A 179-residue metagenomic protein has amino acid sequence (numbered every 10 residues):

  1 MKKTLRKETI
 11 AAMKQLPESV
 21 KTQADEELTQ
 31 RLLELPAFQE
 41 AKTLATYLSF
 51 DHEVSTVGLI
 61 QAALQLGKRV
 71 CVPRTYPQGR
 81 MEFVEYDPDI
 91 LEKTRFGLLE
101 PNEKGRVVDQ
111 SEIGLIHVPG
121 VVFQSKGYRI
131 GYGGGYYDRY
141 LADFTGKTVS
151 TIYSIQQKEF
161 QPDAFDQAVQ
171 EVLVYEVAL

Functional and structural regions predicted by a protein language model:
M1-E112: N-terminal active-site beta-alpha-beta segment that forms phosphate/nucleotide-binding and substrate-recognition loops
E82-L179: Conserved phosphate- and dinucleotide-binding cores of soluble alpha/beta proteins, encompassing both enzyme active
